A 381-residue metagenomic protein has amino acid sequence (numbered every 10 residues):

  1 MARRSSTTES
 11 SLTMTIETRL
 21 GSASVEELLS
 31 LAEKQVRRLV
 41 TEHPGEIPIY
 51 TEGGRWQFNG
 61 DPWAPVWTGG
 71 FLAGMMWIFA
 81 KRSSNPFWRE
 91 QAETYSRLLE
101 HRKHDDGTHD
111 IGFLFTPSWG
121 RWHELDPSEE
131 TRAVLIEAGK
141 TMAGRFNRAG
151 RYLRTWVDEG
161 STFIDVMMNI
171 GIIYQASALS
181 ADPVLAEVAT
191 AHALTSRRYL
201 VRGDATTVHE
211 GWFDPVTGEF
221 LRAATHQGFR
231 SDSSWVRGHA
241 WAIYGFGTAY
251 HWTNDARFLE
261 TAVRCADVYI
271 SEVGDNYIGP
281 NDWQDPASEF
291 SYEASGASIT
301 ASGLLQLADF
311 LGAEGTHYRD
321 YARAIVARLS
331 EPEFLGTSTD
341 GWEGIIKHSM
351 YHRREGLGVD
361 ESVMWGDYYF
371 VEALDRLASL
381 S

Functional and structural regions predicted by a protein language model:
A2-S381: Glycan-recognition and catalytic cores of secretory/periplasmic carbohydrate-active enzymes
